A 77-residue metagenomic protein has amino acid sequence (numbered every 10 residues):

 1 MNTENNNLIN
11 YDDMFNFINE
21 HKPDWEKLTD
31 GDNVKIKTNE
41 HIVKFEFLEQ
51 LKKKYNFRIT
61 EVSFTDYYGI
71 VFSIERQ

Functional and structural regions predicted by a protein language model:
M1-V34: An N-terminal amphipathic alpha-helical segment
P23-E75: Acidic, low-complexity, intrinsically disordered interaction modules
